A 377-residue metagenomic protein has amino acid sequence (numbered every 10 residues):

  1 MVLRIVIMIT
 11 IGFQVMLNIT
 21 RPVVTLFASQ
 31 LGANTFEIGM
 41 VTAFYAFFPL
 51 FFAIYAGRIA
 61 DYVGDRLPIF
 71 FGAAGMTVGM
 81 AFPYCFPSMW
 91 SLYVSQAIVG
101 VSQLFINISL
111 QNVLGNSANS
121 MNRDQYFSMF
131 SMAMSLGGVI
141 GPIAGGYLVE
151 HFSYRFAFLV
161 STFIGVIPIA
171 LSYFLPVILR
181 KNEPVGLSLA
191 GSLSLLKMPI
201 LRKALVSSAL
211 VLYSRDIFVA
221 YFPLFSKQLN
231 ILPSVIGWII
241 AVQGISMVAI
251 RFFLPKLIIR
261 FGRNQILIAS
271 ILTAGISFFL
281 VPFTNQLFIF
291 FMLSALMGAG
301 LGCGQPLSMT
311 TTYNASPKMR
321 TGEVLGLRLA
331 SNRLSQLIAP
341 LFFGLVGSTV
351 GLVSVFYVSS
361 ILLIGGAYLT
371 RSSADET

Functional and structural regions predicted by a protein language model:
V2-V41, A46, R202, L212-F225: Helix-loop boundary and gating motifs at the non-cytosolic
A46-I54, G138-V139, G244-V248, F252 (+1 more regions): Residue-level signature of mid-helix packing/kink "hotspots" within the transmembrane helices of 12-pass Major
F51-Y84: Conserved MFS/SLC helix-loop-helix module at the cytosolic interface between two early adjacent transmembrane helices
A53-G64, I250-G262: Helix-to-loop junctions at the C-terminal end of transmembrane segments in multipass secondary transporters
A74-P87, T273-N285: C-terminal ends and interior cores of transmembrane alpha-helices in multi-pass membrane transporters/permeases
A97-A133: Cytoplasmic helix-loop-helix junction between adjacent transmembrane helices in 12-TM secondary transporters
F163-K181, L369-S373: C-terminal membrane-cytosol helix-exit motif in multi-pass small-molecule transporters
V177-L205: Juxtamembrane intracellular "pre-TM" segments in multi-pass secondary transporters
